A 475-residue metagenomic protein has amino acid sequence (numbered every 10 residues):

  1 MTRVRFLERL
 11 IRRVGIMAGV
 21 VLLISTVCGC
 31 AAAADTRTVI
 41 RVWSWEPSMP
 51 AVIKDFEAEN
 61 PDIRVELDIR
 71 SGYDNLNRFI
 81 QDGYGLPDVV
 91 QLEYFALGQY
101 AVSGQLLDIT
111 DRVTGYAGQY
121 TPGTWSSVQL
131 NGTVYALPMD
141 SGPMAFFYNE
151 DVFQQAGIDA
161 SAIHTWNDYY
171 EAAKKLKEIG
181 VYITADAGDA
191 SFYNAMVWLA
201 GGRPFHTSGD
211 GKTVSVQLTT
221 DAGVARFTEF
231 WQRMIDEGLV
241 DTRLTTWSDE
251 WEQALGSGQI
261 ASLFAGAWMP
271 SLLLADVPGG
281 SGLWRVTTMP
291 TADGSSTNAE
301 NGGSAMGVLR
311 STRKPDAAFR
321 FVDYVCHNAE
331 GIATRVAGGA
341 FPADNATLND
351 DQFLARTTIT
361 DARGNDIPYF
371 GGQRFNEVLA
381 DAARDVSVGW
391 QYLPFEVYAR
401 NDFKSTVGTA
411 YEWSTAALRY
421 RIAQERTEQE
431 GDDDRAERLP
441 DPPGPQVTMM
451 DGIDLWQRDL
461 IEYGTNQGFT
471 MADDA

Functional and structural regions predicted by a protein language model:
T2-Q99, D111-Y116, D293, A329 (+2 more regions): Conserved N-terminal structural module of periplasmic/extracytoplasmic solute-binding proteins
R78-Q81, P87-D88, A117-V152, I183 (+2 more regions): A structural signal for short loop-to-beta-strand junctions that line the ligand-binding cleft of periplasmic/secreted
Y94-M144, M196, L283-T288, V378: Hinge/lid segment of periplasmic solute-binding proteins
T110-Y120, A162, R203-R226, A275-G279 (+4 more regions): Short, solvent-exposed loop/beta-turn-alpha elements that line the ligand-binding surface or hinge of extracytoplasmic
Y135-M139, M144, N167-V216, G223 (+2 more regions): Extracytoplasmic/periplasmic solute-binding protein
A173, T213-L244, R285, M289: Glycine-centered hinge/linker elements that transmit conformational signals in sensory and ligand-binding systems
M269-G280, G294-N301, V308-S405, M471-A475: C-terminal lobe and pocket-closing loops of periplasmic/extracytoplasmic Venus-flytrap solute-binding proteins
R363-W456: C-terminal capping/gating helix-and-loop segments adjacent to ligand/active sites or protein-protein/ligand interfaces
